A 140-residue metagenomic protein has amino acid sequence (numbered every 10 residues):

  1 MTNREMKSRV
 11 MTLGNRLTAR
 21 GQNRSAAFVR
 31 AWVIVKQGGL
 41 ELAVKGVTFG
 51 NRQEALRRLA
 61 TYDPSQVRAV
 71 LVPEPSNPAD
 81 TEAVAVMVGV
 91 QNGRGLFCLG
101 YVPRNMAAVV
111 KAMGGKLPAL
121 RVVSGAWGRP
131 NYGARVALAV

Functional and structural regions predicted by a protein language model:
M1-N3, A139-V140: Short intrinsically disordered terminal tails
R4, S8: IQ-motif-like calmodulin-binding regions
R9-R20, S25, V29-V140: Conserved active-site motif detector
